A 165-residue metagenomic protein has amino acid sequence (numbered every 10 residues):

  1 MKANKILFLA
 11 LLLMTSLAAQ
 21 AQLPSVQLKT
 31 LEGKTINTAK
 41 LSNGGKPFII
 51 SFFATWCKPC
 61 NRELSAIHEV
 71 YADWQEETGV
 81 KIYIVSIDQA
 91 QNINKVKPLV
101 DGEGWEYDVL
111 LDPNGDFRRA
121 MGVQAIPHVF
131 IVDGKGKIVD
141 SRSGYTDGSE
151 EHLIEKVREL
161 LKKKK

Functional and structural regions predicted by a protein language model:
M1-F8: Bacterial N-terminal signal peptides that target proteins for export
L11-Q20: Hydrophobic h-region of N-terminal signal peptides that target proteins for export in Gram-negative bacteria
A19-Q22, K34: Boundary of Sec targeting at the N-terminus
Q27-F48: A short beta-strand-turn-helix
T30, L99-G134: Short, internal strand/loop/helix patches that form the active-site neighborhood or redox-interaction surface
G45-F48, F53-W56, A125: Short pre-active-site segment immediately N-terminal to redox-active cysteine/selenocysteine motifs in thiol-based
R62-G102, D116-R118: Structural microenvironment flanking redox-active thiols in thiol-disulfide oxidoreductases
I131-K165: Thiol-/selenol-based redox modules, centered on thioredoxin-like and closely related oxidoreductase domains
